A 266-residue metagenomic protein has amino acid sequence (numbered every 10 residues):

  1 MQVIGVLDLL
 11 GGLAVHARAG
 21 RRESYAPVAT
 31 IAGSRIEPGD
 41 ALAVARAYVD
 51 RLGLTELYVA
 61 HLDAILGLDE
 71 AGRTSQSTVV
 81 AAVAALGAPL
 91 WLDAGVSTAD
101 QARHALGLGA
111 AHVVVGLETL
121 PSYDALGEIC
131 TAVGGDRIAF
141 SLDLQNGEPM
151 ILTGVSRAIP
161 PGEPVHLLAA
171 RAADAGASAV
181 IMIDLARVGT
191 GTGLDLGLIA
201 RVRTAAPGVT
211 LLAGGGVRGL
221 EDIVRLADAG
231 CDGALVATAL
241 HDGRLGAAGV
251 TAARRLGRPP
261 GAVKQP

Functional and structural regions predicted by a protein language model:
Q2-V6, T55-Y58, P89-W91, A111-V114 (+5 more regions): Structural preference for beta-strand elements that scaffold enzyme active sites
L9-G33, L106-V188, G261: Conserved anion-binding
A14, R18-E70: N-terminal beta-alpha supersecondary unit
I36-D50, T98-R103, I159-R171, I223: Short, acidic/polar
E56-S75, L117, I181-G191: Glycine-rich, proline-tolerant flexible connector loops at the mouths of alpha/beta enzymes
E70-V80, R157-H166, T192-R201: Charged helix-capping and loop-helix junction motifs
A85-V113, G197-V236: Catalytic cores of alpha/beta
L126-A132, V224-P266: C-terminal helical cap(s) of enzyme catalytic domains, especially alpha/beta-barrels
